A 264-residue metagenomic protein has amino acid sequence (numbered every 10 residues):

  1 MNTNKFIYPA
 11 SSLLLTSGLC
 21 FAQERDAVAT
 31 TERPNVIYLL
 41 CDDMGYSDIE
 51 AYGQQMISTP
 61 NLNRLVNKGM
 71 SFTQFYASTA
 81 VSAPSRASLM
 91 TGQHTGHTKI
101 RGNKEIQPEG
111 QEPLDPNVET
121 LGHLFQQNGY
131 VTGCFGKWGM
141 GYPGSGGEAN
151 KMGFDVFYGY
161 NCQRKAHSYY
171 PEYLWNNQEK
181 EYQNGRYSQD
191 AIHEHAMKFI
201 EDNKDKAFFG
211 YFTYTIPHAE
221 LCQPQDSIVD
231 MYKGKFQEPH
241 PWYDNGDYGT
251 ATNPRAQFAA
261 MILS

Functional and structural regions predicted by a protein language model:
M1-T31: Bacterial Sec-dependent N-terminal signal peptides
Q23, Y38, Y46-G133, V156 (+2 more regions): Active-site segment of extracytoplasmic enzymes that catalyze sulfate/phosphate-ester chemistry
D26-P34, C41-I57, T73, A77 (+4 more regions): Active-site-proximal cap/lid insertion segments
M44-G45, H94-T95, K137-G139, T215: Catalytic metal-binding/acid-base residues of hydrolase active sites
A80, G139-G141: Positions that flank functional sites
A83, G144-G147: Metal-dependent catalytic neighborhoods of phosphoester/phosphodiester hydrolases
N150-G153: Short, structured coil segments at secondary-structure junctions
